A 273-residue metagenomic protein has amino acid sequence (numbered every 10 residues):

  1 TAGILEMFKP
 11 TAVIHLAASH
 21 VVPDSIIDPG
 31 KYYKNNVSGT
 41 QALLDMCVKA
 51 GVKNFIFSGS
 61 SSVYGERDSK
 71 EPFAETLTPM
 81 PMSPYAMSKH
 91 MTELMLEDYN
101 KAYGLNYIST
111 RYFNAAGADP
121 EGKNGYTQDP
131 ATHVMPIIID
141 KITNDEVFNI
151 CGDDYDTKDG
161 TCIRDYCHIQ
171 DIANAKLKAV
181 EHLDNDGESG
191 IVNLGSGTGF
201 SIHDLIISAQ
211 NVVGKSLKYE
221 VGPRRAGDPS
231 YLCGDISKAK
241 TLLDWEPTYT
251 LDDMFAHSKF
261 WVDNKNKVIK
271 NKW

Functional and structural regions predicted by a protein language model:
T1-N35: NAD(P)H-binding glycine-rich loop region in Rossmannoid oxidoreductase-like domains and their noncatalytic homologs
G3-F8, M46, K141, L242: CheY-like receiver
H15, N54-G59, I108-N114, D165 (+1 more regions): Structural signature of the Rossmann-like NAD(P)-dependent dehydrogenase/reductase core
H20-D24, M46-N54, H182-L183: A short helix-coil junction within the Rossmann-fold of NAD(P)-dependent oxidoreductases
G30-A42, K49, K53-N54, V63-N114 (+1 more regions): Catalytic helix-loop patch of NAD(P)-dependent Rossmann-fold dehydrogenases
V37-D45, Q170-A173, L177: Conserved active-site region of classical short-chain dehydrogenase/reductase
F113-V134, N144-R164: Short, flexible, glycine-rich and Lys/Arg-enriched loop motifs at helix boundaries that contact anionic partners
D140-W273: C-terminal substrate-binding subdomain of Rossmann-fold SDR/epimerase-dehydratase oxidoreductases
